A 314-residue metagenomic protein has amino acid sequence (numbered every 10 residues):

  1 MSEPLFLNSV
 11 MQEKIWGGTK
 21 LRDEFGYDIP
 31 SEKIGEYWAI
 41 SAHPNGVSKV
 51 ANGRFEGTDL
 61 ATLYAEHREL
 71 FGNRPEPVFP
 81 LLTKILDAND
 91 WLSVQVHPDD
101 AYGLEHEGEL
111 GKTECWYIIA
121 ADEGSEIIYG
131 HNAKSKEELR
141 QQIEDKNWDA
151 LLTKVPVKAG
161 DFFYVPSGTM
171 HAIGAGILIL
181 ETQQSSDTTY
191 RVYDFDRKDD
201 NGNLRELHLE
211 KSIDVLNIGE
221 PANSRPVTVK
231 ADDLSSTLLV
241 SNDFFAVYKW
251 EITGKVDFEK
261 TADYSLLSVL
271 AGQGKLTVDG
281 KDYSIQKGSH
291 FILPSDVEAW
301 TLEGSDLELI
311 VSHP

Functional and structural regions predicted by a protein language model:
M1-K134, D194-A222, V247, E308: Transition-metal
V78, L86-W91, D100, L110-G111 (+5 more regions): Ligand-binding loop in jelly-roll beta-barrel domains
T83-K84, L92, E109, E114-Y117 (+5 more regions): His/acidic/aromatic-lined binding-pocket segments of jelly-roll/cupin-type domains and related regulatory beta-sandwich
I118-L139, T237-L239, I252-D263: Short beta-strand/loop turn elements enriched in aromatics
Q141-D149, Q273-K275: Short, structured beta-strand/loop micro-motifs enriched in basic residues and often containing a Trp
D145-L151, F162-Y164, M170-P221: An exposed, glycine/acidic-rich loop-and-rim segment of catalytic or binding clefts
L152-Y164, L178, D279-V297: Short acidic-glycine-tyrosine-enriched beta hairpin
P226-S289: Acidic/His-leaning functional-site neighborhoods
